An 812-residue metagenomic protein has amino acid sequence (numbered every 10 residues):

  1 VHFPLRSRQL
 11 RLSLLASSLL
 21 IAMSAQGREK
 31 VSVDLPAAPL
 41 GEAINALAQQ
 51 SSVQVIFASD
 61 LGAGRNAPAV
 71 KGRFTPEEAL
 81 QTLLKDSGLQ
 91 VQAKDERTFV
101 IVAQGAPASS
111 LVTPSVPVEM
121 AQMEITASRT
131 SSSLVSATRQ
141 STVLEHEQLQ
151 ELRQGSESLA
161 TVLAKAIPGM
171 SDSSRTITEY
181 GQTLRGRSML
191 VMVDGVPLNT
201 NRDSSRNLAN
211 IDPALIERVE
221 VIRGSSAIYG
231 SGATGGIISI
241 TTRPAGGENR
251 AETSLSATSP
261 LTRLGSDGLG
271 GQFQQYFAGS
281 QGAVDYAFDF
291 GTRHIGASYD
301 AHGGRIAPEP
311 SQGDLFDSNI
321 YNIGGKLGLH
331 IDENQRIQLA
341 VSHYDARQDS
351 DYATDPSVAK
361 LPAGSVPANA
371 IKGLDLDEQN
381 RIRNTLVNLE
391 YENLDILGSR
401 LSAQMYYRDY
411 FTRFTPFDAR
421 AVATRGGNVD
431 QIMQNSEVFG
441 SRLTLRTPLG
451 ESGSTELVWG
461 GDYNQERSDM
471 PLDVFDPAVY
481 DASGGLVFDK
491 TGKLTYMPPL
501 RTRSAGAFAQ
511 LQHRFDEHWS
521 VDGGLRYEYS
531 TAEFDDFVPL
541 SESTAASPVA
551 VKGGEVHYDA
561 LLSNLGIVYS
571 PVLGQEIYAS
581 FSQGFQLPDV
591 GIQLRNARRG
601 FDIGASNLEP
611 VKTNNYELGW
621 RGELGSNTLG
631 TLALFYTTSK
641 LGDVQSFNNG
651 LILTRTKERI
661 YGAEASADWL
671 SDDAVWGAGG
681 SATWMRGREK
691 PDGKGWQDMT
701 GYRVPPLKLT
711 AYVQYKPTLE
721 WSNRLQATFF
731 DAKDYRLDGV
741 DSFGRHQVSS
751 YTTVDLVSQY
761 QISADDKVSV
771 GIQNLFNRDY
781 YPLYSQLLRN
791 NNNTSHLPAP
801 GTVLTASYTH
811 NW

Functional and structural regions predicted by a protein language model:
F99-V102, T126, A160-P197, E217: Extracytoplasmic beta-strand/coil segments of soluble accessory domains associated with Gram-negative outer-membrane
G181, V196-R223, Q275, F647: Short acidic/polar hinge/loop motifs at secondary-structure boundaries that mediate gating or recognition
I211-S254, N811: A beta-strand signature from Gram-negative outer-membrane beta-barrel systems, especially the internal plug domain
S254, E517, S530, S626-Q645 (+3 more regions): Gram-negative outer-membrane beta-barrel transporters
G265-D300, G304-D351, R383-L394, E451 (+3 more regions): Transmembrane beta-barrel wall of Gram-negative outer-membrane proteins
H330-Y344, N380-S541, V568-S570, L629-L634 (+1 more regions): Face-selective signature of the C-terminal outer-membrane beta-barrel domain
E390-E392, R400-D418, V568-S570, E576-P588 (+4 more regions): Membrane-embedded beta-barrel scaffold of Gram-negative outer-membrane proteins
F635, F729-R736, Q759-W812: C-terminal beta-signal and adjacent terminal beta-strands/loops of Gram-negative outer-membrane beta-barrel proteins
